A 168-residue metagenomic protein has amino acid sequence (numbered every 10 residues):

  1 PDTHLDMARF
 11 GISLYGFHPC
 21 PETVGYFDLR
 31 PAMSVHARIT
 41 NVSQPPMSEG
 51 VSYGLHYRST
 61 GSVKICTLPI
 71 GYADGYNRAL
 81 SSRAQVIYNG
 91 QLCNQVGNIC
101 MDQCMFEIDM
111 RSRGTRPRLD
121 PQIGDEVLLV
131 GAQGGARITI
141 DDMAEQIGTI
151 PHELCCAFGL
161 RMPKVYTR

Functional and structural regions predicted by a protein language model:
P1-R168: Active-site anion/phosphate-binding pocket segments in diverse small-molecule metabolic enzymes
